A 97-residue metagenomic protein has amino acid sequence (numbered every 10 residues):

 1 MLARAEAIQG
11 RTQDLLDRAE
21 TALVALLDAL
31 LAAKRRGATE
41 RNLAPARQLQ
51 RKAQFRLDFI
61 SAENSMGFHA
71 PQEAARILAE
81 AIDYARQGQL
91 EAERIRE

Functional and structural regions predicted by a protein language model:
M1-I95: Primarily the internal scaffold of c-type cytochrome electron-transfer domains, especially repeated/multiheme c-type
